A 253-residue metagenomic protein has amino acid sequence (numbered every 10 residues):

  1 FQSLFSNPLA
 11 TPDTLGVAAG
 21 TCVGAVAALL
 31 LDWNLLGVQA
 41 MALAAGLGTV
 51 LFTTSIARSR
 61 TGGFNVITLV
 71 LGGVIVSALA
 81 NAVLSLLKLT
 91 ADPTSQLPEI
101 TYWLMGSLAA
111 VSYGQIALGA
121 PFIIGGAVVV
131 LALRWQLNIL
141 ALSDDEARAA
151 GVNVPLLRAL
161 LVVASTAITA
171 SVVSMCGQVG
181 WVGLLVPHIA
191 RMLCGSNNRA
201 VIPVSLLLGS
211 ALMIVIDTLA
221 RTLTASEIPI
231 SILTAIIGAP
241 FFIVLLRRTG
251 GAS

Functional and structural regions predicted by a protein language model:
F1-S253: Alpha-helical transmembrane segments in inner-membrane proteins
